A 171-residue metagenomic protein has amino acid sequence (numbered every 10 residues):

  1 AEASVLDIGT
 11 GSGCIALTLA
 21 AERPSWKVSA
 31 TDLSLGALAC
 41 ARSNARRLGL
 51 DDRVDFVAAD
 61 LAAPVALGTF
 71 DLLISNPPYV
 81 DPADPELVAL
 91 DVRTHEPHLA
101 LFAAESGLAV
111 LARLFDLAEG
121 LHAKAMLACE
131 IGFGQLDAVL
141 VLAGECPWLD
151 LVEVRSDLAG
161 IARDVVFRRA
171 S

Functional and structural regions predicted by a protein language model:
A1-L87: Conserved SAM/SAH cofactor-binding pocket of Class I
S12, A16, A89, H98 (+3 more regions): A general structural signal for well-ordered alpha-helical segments in protein cores
L19, V92, L114-A118: Class I S-adenosylmethionine-dependent transferase superfamily signal
R42-S43, P85-A89, F115, L140-L142: Short amphipathic alpha-helical segments
L50, E96, L121-A123: Helix-to-beta-strand junctions that scaffold the AdoMet/dcAdoMet cofactor pocket in Class I SAM-dependent enzymes
P77-Y79, R168-S171: C-terminal beta-strand of the catalytic ATP-binding
Y79-V110: Mobile active-site "lid"/loop adjacent to the S-adenosyl-L-methionine
E105-R168: Conserved Class I SAM-dependent methyltransferase catalytic core
